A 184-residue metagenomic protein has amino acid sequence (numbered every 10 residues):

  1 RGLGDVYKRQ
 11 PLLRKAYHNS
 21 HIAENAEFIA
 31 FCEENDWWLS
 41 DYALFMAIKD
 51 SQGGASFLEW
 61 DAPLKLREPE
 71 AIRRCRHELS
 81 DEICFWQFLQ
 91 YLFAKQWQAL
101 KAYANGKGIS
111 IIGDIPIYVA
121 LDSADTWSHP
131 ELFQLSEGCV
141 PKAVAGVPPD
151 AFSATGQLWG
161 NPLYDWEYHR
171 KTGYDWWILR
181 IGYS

Functional and structural regions predicted by a protein language model:
G2-Y7: Short, small-residue-biased leader/transition segments that mark boundaries at the very start of proteins
L12-S184: Active-site and adjacent substrate-binding regions of carbohydrate-active enzymes
